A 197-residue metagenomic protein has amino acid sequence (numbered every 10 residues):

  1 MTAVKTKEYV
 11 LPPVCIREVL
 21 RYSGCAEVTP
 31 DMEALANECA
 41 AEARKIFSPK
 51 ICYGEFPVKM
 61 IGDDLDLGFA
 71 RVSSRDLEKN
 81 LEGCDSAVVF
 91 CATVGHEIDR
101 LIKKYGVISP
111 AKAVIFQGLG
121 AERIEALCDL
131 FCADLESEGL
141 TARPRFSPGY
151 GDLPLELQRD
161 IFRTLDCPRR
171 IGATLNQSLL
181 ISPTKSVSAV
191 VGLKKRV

Functional and structural regions predicted by a protein language model:
M1-A113, V190: Active-site helix-to-loop segments that bind/position phosphate- or nucleotide-bearing substrates and donors across
R17, R21, R44, R71 (+8 more regions): Arginine residue identity/basic-tract feature
P49-V58, A133-P148: Flexible, glycine/charged-enriched surface loops at secondary-structure junctions
V94, L140-V197: Short terminal or interdomain "cap/linker" segment that borders an active site or interface and mediates
K103-P144: Conserved helix-adjacent loop modules within structured domains
